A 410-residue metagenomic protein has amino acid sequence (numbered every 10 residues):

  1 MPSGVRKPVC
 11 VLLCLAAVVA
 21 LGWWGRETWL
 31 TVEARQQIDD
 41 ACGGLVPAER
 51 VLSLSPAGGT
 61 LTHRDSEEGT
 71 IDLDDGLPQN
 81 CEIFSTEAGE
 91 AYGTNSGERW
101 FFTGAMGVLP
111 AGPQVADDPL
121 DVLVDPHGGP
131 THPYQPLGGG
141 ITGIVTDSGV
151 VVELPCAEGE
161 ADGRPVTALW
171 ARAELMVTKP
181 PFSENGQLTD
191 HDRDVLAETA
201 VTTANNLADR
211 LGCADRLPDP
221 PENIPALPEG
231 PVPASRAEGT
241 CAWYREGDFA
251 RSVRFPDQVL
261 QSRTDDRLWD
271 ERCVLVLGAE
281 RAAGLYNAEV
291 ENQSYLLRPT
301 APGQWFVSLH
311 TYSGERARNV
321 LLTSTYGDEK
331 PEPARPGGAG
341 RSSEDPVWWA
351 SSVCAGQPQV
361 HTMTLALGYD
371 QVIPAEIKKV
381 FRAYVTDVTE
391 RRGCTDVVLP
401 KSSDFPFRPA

Functional and structural regions predicted by a protein language model:
P2, P47, L77, A116 (+3 more regions): Alpha-helix initiation/capping motif
P2-E27: Hydrophobic membrane-insertion alpha-helices, especially the h-region of bacterial N-terminal signal peptides
G25-D117, D215-E280, G284-Q293, T389-A410: Extracytoplasmic low-complexity, Pro/Thr/Ser/Ala/Gly-rich segments that lie immediately after a secretion/anchoring
E27, E98, A168, G303 (+1 more regions): Short, low-complexity intrinsically disordered segments
T86-A88, L109-A111, A157-A161, E174-P180 (+4 more regions): Generic structural motif
P110-G138: Long acidic/polar interaction regions in large eukaryotic complex-forming proteins
Y134-C213, R316-A410: A short, solvent-exposed beta-edge/loop patch
Q261-W349: Flexible, solvent-exposed loop/hinge segments that line or gate ligand/substrate-binding clefts
